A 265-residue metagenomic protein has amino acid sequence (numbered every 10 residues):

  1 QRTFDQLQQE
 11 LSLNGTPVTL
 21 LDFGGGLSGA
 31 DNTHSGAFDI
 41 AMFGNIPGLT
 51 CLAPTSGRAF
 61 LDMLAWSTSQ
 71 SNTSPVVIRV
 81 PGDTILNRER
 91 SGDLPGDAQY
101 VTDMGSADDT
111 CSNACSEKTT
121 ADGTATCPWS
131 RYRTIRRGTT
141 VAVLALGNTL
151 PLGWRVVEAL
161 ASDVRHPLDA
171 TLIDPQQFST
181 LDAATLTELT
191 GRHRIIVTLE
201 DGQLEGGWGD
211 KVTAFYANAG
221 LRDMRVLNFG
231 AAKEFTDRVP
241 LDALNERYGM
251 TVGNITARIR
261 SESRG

Functional and structural regions predicted by a protein language model:
Q1-P81, L86-N87: Phosphate/diphosphate-binding loops
G15-P17, G26-G36, Q70-G265: Thiamine diphosphate
